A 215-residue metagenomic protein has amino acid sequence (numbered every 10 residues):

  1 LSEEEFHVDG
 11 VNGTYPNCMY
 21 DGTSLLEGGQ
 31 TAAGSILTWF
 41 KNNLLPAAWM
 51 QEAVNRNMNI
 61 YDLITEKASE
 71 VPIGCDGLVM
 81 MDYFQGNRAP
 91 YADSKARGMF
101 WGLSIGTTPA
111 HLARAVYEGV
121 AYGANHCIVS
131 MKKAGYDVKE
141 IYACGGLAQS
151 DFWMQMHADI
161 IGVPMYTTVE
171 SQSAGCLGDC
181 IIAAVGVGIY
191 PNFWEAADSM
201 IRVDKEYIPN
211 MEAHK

Functional and structural regions predicted by a protein language model:
S2-K215: Glycine/Thr-rich phosphate-binding loops that ligate phosphate moieties of nucleotide and other phosphorylated ligands
